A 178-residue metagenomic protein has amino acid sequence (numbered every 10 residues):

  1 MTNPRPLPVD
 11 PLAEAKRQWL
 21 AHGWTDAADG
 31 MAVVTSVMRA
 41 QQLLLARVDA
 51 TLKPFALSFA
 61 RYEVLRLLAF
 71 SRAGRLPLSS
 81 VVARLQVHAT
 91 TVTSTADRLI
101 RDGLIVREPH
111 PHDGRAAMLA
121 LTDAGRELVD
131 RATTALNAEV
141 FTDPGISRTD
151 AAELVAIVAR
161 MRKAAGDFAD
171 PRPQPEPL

Functional and structural regions predicted by a protein language model:
M1-T25, T149-L178: C-terminal regulatory/oligomerization modules of transcriptional regulators
P11, D29-S36, A40-V48, A124 (+3 more regions): C-terminal ligand-sensing/allosteric alpha-helical core of TetR-family HTH transcriptional regulators
A21-T25, R47-L57, E139-S147: Short amphipathic alpha-helical boundary/capping segments
A28, A32-T35, F59, L76 (+6 more regions): Residues at secondary-structure transition points
A28, T35-M38, Q42-H88, P173-P175: N-terminal helix-turn-helix DNA-binding core of bacterial DNA-binding proteins
R66, D130, V155-A156: A cross-family signal for key residues in well-ordered alpha-helices that form functional helical elements
D97-A152: Charged, amphipathic alpha-helical coiled-coil/dimerization segments
